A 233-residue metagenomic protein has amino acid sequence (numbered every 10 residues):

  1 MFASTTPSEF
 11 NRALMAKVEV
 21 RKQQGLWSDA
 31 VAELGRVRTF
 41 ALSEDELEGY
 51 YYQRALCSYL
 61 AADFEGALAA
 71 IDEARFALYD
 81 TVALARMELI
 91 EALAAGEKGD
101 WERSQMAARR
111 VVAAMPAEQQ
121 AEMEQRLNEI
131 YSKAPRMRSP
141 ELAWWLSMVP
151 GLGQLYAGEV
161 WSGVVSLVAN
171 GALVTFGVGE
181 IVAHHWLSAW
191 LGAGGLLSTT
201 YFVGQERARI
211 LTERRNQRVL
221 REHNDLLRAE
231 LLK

Functional and structural regions predicted by a protein language model:
M1-S132: Alpha-helical protein-protein interaction scaffolds
L26, E46-Y52, L56, D63 (+2 more regions): Hydrophobic alpha-helical membrane segments
